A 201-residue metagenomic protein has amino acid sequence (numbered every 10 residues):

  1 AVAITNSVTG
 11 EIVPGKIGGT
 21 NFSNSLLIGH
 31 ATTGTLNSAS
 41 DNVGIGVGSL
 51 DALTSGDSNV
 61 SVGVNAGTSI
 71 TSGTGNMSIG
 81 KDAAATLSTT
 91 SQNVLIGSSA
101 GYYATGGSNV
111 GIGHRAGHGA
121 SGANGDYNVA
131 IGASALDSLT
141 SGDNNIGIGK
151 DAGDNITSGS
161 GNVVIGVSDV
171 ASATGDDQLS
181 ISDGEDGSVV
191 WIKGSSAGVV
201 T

Functional and structural regions predicted by a protein language model:
V2, S7-T201: Glycine- and small/polar-enriched repetitive beta-structure motifs of secreted/surface proteins
